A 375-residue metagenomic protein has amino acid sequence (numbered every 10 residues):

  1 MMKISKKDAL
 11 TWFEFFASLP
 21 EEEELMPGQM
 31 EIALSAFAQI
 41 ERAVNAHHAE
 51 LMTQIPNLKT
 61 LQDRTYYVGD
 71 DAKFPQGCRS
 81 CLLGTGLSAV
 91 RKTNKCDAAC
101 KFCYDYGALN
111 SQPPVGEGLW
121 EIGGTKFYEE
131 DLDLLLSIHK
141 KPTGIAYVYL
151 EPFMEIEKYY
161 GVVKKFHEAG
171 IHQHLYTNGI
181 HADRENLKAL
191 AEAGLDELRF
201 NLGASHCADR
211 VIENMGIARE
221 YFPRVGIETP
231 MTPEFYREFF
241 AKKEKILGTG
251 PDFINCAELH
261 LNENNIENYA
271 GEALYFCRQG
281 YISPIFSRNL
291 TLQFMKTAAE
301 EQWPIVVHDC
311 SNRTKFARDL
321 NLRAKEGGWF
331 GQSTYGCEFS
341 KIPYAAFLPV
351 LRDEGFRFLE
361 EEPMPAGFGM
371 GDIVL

Functional and structural regions predicted by a protein language model:
M1-A89, A98, D372-L375: Flexible, acidic/Gly-rich N-terminal and inter-domain linker regions that tether and position cofactor-handling modules
M2-F15, T291, V306-L375: Accessory C-terminal segments flanking Radical SAM cores
N94-G107: Local cysteine-cluster metal-coordination motifs and their immediate loop/turn environment, predominantly Fe-S cluster
Y104, Y160-G170, A191, N214-E220 (+1 more regions): Surface-exposed amphipathic alpha-helices with a cationic face
G107-K126, H139-E155, A169-A182, A193-R210 (+2 more regions): Core AdoMet radical
I156-V162, D183-A191, R210-N214, F239-K242 (+1 more regions): Distinct, well-ordered alpha-helical segments
L187-G203, E244-C256, G328-L351: Structural recognition of alpha->loop->beta junctions
I212-R318, S333-P343: Conserved C-terminal portion of the radical SAM core fold that forms the substrate/S-adenosylmethionine-binding
